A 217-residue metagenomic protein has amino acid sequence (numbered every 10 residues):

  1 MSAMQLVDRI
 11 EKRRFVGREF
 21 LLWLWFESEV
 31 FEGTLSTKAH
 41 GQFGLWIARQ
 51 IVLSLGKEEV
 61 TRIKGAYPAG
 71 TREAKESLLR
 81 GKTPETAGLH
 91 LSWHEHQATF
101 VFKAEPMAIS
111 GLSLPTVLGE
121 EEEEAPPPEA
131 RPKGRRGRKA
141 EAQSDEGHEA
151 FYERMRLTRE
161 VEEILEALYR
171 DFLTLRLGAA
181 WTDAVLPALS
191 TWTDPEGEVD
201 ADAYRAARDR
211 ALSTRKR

Functional and structural regions predicted by a protein language model:
M1-R217: Intrinsically disordered, low-complexity, charge-rich terminal extensions of nucleic-acid-associated complexes
